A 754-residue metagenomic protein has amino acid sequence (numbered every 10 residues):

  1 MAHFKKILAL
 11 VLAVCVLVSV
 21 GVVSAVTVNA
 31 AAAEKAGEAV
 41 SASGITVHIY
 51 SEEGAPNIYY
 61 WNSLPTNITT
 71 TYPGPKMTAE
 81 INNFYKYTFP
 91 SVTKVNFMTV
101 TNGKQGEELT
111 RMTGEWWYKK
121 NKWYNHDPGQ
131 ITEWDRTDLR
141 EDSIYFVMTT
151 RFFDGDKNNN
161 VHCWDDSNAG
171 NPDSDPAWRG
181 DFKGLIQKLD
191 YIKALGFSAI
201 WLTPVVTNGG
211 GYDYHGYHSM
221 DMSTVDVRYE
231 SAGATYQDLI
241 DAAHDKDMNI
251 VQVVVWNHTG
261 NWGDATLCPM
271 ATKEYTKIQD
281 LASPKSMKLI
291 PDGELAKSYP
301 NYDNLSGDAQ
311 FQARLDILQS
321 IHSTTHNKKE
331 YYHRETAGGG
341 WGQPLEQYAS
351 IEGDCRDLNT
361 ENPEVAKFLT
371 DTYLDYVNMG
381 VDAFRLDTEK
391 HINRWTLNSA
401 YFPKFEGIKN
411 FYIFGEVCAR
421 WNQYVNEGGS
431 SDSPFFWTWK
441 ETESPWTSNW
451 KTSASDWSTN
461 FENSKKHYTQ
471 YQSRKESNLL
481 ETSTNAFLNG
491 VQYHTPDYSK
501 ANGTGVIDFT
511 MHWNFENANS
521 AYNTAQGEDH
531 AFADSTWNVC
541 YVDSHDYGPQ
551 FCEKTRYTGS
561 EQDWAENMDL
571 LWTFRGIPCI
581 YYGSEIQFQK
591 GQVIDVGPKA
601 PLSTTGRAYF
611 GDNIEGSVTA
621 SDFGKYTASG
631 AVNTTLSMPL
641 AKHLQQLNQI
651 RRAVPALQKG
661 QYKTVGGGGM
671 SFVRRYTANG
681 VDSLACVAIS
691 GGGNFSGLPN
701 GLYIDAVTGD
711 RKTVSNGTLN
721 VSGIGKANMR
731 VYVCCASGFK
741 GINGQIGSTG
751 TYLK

Functional and structural regions predicted by a protein language model:
K5-G21, A25: Sec-dependent N-terminal signal peptides
V18-E38: Sec-dependent signal peptide cleavage junction
A36-A39, T113-W134: Extracellular beta-sheet/turn segments enriched in Thr/Pro/Gly and aliphatic residues
E52-V92, G103-R111: Aromatic-rich carbohydrate-binding modules that target alpha-glucans
Y59, T99, S143-M148, S198-P204 (+9 more regions): Structural recognition of the beta-strand scaffold that forms the well-ordered cores of secreted hydrolase catalytic
F97, W116-N121, I240-H244, D371-D534 (+7 more regions): Active-site-proximal helices and loops of the catalytic beta/alpha 8
R136-D142, T150-M379, L397-N426, D432-V506 (+1 more regions): Substrate-binding/active-site clefts of carbohydrate-active enzymes
S535-Y557: Active-site clefts of carbohydrate-active enzymes
